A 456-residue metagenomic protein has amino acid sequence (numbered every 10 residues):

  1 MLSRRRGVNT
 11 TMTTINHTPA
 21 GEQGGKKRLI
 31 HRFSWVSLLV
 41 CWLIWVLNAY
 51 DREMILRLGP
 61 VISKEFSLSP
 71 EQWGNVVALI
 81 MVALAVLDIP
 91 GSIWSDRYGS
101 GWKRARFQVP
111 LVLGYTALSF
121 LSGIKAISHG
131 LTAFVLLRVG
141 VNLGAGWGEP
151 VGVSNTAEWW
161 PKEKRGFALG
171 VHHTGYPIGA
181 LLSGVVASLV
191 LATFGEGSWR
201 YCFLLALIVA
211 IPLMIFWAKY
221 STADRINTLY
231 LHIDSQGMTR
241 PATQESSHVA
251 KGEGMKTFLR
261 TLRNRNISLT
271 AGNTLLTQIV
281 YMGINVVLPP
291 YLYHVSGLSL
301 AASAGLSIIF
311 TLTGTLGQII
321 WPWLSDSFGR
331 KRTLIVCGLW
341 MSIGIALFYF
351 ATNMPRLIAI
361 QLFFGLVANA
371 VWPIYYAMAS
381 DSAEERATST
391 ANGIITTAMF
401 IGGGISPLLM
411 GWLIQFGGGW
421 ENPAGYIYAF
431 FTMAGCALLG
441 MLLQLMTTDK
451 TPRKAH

Functional and structural regions predicted by a protein language model:
I55-L56, N264-T315, S406-P407: Extracytoplasmic gate region of multi-pass secondary transporters
A78-I93, I308-I320: Central cavity-lining transmembrane alpha-helices of secondary-active solute carriers, predominantly the Major
R97-V112, S327-G338: Cytoplasmic membrane-interface "Motif A"-like loop-to-helix N-cap segments of 12-TM Major Facilitator Superfamily
L113-S128, L339-T352: C-terminal ends and interior cores of transmembrane alpha-helices in multi-pass membrane transporters/permeases
L137-T174: Cytoplasmic helix-loop-helix junction between adjacent transmembrane helices in 12-TM secondary transporters
H172-R225: Helix-loop-helix hairpin linking two adjacent transmembrane segments in secondary transporters
L207-G237, G440-T448: C-terminal membrane-cytosol helix-exit motif in multi-pass small-molecule transporters
S325, R330-M378: C-terminal transmembrane helical hairpin of 12-TM major facilitator-type secondary transporters
